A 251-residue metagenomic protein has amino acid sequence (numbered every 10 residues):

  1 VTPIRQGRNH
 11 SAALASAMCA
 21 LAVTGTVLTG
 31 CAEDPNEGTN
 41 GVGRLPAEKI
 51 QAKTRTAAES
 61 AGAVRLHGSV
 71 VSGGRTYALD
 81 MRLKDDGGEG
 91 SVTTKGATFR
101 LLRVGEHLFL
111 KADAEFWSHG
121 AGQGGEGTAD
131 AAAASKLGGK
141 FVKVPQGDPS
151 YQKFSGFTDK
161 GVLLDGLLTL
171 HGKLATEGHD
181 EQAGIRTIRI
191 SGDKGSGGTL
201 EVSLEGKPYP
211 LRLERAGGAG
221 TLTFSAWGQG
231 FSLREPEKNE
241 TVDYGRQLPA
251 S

Functional and structural regions predicted by a protein language model:
T2-A78, E240, Y244-S251: N-terminal leader/targeting segments and the immediate start of mature chains
A58-G62, A112, P145, H171: Sec/Tat-exported extracytoplasmic proteins
A58-S60, K84, Q182-G184: Solvent-exposed loop and beta-edge segments used for protein-protein assembly and interaction
G62-V70, R75-V92, A97-L101, E106-L110 (+3 more regions): One face of beta-strands
K84-S155, G220-L222: An acidic-aromatic
S155-G166: Transition segment at domain starts
G166-A175: A short, amphipathic edge element
G178-T241: Gly/Pro-enriched, hydrophobic low-complexity segments that function as extracytoplasmic propeptides/linkers
